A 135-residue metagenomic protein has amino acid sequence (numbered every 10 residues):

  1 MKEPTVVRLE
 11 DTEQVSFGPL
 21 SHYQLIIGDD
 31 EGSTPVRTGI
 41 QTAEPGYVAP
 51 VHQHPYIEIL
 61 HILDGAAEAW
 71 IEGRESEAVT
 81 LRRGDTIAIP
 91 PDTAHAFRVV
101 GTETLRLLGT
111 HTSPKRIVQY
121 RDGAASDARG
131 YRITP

Functional and structural regions predicted by a protein language model:
M1-V36, T42, D122-P135: A short, N-terminal "cap"/entry segment at the start of jelly-roll beta-barrel domains of the cupin/DSBH fold
I27-G28, V48-H54, I71, A78-T80 (+1 more regions): Short histidine-centered beta-strand/loop micro-motifs that create catalytic or ligand/metal-coordination sites
E31-G32, R74, T102-E103: Short strand-connecting beta-turns/loops that link adjacent beta-strands
G39-H54, P91: Conserved short histidine dyad/triad with adjacent acidic residue
I57-R83, T93: A short beta-strand-loop-beta hairpin characteristic of the jelly-roll/cupin
R82-R83, P91-I117: Ligand-binding loop in jelly-roll beta-barrel domains
